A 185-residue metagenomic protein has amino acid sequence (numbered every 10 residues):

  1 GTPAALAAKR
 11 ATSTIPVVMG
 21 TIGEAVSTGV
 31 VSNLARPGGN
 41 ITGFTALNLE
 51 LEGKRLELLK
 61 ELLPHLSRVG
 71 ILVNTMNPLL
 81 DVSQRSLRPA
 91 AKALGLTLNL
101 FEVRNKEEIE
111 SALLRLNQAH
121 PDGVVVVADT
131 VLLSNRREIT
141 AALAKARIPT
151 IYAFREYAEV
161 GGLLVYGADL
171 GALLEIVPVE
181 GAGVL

Functional and structural regions predicted by a protein language model:
G1-L185: Short hydrophobic alpha-helices and adjacent helix-cap/hinge residues
